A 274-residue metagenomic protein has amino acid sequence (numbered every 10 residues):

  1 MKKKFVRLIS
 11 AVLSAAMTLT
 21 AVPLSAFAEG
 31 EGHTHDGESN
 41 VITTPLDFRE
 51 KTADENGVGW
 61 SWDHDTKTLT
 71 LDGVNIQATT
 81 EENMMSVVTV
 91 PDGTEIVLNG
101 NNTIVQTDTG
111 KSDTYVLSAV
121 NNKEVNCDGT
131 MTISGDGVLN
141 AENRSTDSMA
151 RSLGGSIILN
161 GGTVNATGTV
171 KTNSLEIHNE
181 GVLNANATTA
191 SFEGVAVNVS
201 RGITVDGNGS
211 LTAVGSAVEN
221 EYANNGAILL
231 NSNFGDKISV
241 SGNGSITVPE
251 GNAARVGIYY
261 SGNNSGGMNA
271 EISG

Functional and structural regions predicted by a protein language model:
M1-V12: Bacterial Sec-dependent N-terminal signal peptides
A11-A21: Bacterial N-terminal signal peptides
L19-G32: Sec-dependent signal peptide cleavage junction
E29-T103: N-terminal segments that cap or nucleate solenoid repeat domains
D65-L69, V87-V105, L117-N143, R151-E219 (+1 more regions): Surface-exposed loop/turn motifs in large extracellular/passenger domains
Q106-K111: Flexible, membrane-facing loop/turn or short amphipathic-helix motifs that contact lipid bilayers or gate lipid-binding
